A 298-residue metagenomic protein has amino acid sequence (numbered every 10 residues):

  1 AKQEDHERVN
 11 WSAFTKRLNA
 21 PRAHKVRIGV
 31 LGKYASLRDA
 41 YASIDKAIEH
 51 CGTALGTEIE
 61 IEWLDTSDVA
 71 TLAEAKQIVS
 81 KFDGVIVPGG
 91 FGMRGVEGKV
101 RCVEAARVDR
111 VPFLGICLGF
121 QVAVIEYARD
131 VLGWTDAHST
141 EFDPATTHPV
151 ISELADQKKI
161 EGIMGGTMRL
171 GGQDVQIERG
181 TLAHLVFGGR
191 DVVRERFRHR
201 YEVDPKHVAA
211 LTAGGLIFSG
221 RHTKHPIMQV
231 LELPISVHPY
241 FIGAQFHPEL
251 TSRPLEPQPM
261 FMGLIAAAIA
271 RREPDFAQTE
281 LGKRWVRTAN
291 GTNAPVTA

Functional and structural regions predicted by a protein language model:
A1-Y240, Q245-A298: N-terminal beta1-alpha1 cap of cysteine-dependent amidohydrolase-like domains
